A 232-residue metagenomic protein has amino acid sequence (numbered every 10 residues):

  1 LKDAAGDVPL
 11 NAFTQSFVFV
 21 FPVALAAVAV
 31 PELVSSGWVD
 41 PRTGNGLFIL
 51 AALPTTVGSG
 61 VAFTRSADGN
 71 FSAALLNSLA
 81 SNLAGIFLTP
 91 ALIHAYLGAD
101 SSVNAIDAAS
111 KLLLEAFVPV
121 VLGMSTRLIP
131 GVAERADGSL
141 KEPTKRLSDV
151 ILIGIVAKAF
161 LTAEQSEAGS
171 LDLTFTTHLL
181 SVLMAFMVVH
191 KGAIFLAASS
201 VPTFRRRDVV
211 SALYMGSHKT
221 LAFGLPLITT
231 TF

Functional and structural regions predicted by a protein language model:
L1-F232: Alpha-helical transmembrane segments of multi-pass small-molecule/ion transporters
